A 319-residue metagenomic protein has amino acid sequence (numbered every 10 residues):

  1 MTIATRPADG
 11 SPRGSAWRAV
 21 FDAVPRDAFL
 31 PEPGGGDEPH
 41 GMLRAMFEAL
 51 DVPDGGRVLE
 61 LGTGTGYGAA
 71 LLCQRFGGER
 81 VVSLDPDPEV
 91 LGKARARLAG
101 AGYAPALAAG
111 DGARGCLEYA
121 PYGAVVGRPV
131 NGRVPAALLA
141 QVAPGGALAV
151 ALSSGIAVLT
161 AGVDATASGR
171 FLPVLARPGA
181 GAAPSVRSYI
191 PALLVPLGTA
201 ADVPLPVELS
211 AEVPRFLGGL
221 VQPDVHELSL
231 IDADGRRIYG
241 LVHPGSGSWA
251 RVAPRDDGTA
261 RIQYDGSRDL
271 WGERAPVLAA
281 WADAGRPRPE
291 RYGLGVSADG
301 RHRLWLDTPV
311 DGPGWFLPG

Functional and structural regions predicted by a protein language model:
M1-E32: N-terminal auxiliary segments of SAM/dcSAM-dependent transferases
S11, D27-A45, D51-V52: Conserved SAM-binding loop and adjacent beta-strand
A19, H40, R44-E48, G272 (+1 more regions): N-terminal, well-ordered alpha-helical segments
P39-G41, P86, S153, P223-I231 (+4 more regions): Hydrophobic alpha-helical segments that drive targeting, anchoring, or assembly
F47, D51-A149, S153, A157-T160: Conserved nucleotide-cofactor-binding alpha/beta core module
V126-Y239, W315-P318: Class I SAM-binding transferase module
V242-S248: Polyanion-binding interface signature
S248-G319: C-terminal target-recognition/interaction regions appended to catalytic cores
